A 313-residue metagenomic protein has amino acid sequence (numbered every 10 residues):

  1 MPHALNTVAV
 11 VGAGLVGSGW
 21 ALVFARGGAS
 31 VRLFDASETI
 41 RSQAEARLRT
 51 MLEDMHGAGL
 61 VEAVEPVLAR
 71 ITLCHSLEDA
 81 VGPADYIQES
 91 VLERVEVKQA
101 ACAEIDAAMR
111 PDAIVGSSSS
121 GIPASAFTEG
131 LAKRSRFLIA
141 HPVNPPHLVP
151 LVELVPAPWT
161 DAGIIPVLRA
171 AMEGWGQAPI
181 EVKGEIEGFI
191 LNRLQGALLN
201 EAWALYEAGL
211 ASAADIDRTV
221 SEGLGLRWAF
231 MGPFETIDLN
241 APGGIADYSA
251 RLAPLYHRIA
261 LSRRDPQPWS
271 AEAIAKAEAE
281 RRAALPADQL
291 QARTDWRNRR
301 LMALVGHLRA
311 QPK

Functional and structural regions predicted by a protein language model:
M1-D54, A58: NAD(P)+-binding Rossmann beta1-loop-alpha1 motif at the extreme N-terminus of oxidoreductases
P2, G27, Q177, A208 (+1 more regions): NAD(P)-dependent Rossmann-like dehydrogenase/reductase catalytic/cofactor-binding core
T39-T50, G163-G174, D215-R218, E222 (+1 more regions): A non-catalytic, amphipathic alpha-helix used as a structural packing/dimerization or gating element in enzyme scaffolds
I40, G57, V61-I114: Rossmann-like NAD(P)-binding element
A44, I105, F127-T128: Hydrophobic packing residues within well-ordered alpha-helices of enzyme cores
I114-G184, G188-N192: Rossmann-fold dinucleotide-binding core
P146-V155, W175, I180, G184-L210 (+1 more regions): Active-site-proximal catalytic alpha-helix in oxidoreductases
